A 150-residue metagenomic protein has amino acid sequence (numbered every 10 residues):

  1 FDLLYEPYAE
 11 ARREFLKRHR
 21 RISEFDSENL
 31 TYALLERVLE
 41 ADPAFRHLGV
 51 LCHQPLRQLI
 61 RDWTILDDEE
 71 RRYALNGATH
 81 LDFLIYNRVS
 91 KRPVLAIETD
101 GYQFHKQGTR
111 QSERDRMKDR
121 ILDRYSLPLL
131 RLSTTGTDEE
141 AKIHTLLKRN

Functional and structural regions predicted by a protein language model:
F1-A96, Y102-N150: Nucleic-acid endo/exonuclease domains
